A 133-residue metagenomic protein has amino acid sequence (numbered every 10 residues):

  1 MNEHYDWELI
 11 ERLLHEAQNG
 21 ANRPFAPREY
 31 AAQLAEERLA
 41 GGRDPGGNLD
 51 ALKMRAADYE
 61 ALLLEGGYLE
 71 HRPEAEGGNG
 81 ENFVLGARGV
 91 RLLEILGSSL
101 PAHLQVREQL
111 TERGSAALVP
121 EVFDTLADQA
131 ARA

Functional and structural regions predicted by a protein language model:
N2-G47, M54: Short amphipathic alpha-helical interface segments
D6, I10, A56, E60 (+1 more regions): Short runs of predominantly hydrophobic/aromatic residues within well-ordered alpha helices that form helix-helix
R12-E16, L62, A87, R91: Short, residue-level hotspots on alpha-helical faces of the histone-fold and other alpha-helical interaction modules
E16-A21, G67, L92-L96: Generic structural signal for hydrophobic core residues of well-folded globular domains
G46-G67, G80: Short amphipathic alpha-helical interaction segments
H71: Short beta-strand "wing" residues that participate in macromolecule-binding interfaces
G77-R113: Short, amphipathic alpha-helical interaction segments positioned at domain boundaries
S99-A133: Leucine-rich, amphipathic alpha-helical/linker segments
